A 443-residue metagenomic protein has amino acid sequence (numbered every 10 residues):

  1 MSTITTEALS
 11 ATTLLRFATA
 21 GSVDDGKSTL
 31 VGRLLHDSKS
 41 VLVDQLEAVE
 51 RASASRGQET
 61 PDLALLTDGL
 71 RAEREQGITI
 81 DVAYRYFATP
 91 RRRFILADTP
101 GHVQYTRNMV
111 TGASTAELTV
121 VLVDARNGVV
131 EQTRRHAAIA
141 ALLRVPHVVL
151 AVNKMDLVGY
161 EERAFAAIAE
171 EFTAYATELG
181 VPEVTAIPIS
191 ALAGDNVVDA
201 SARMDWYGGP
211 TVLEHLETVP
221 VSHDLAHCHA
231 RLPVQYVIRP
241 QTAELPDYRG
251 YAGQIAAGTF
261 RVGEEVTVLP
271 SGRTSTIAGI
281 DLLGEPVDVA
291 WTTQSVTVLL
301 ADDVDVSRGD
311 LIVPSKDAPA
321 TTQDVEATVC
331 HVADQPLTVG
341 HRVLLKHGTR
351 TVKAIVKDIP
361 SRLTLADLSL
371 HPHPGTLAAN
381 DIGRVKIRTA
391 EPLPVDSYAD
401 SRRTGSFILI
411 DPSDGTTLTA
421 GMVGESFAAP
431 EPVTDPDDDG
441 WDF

Functional and structural regions predicted by a protein language model:
T5-Q104, A116: P-loop NTPase switch module centered on the Walker A-proximal segment
T6-A11, A20-S22, R71-T79, R85-A88 (+12 more regions): Replace "in large, NTP-powered and nucleic-acid-processing enzymes" with "in large, NTP-powered factors and other
S10, R16-A20, L157-Y160, A164 (+2 more regions): C-terminal effector modules of nucleic-acid-centric enzymes and ribosome-associated factors
D24, L30, V49, G77 (+13 more regions): Residue-level signature of catalytic and energy-coupling elements of molecular machines, predominantly ATP/GTP-dependent
L30-L34, A48, N108, Q132-I139 (+2 more regions): Alpha-helical scaffold elements adjacent to nucleotide-binding pockets in ATP/GTP-utilizing enzyme cores
V49, D124-A125, V149-A166, A186-M204 (+1 more regions): G-domain G4 guanine-recognition motif of GTPases
R92-F94, T99-Y105, A113-A137, L142-A166: Conserved Switch II/interswitch segment of TRAFAC-class P-loop GTPases
A166, T173-Q335: Conserved catalytic-core segments of large NTP-driven translation/proteostasis enzymes
